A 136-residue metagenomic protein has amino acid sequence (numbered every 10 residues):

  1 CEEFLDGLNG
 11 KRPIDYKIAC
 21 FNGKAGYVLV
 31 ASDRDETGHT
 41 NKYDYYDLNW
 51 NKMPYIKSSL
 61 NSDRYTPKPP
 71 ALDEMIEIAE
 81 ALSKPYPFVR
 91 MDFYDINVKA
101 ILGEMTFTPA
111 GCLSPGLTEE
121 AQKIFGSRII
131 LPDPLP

Functional and structural regions predicted by a protein language model:
C1-S59: Phosphate-binding site of ATP-dependent enzymes
F4, L82, R128: Residues that form generic nucleotide/phosphate-binding pockets
F4-L5, A19, Y94, T106-T108: Anionic group-transfer/hydrolysis microenvironments
K11, C20-G26, K84-F88, N97-I101 (+1 more regions): Coil-to-beta-strand transition motifs
L29-V30, F93, E104-M105: Residue-level recognition of conserved beta-strand positions in structured domain cores
Y43-A100: A long amphipathic alpha-helix within ATP-dependent nucleotide-binding catalytic cores
N97-P136: C-terminal active-site "lid" helix and adjoining low-complexity regulatory extension at the edge of ATP-using catalytic
